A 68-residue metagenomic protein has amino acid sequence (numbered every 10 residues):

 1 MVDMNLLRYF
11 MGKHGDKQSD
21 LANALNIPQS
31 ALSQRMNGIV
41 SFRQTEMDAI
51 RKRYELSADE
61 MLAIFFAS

Functional and structural regions predicted by a protein language model:
M1, V40-Q44: Short acidic alpha-helix initiation/capping motifs at coil-to-helix transition points, especially at protein N-termini
M1-D16, A24: A short, Lys/Arg-rich alpha-helix, primarily the initiator
Y9, G15, E60-S68: Short, charged recognition helix plus adjacent turn of helix-turn-helix-like nucleic-acid-binding domains
Q18, Q29, M47: Helix-turn-helix DNA-binding elements, focusing on the entry/boundary residues of the two helices that contact DNA
D20-A22, I50: Short alpha-helical "recognition helix" segments of helix-turn-helix
P28-S41: Recognition helix of helix-turn-helix/homeodomain-like DNA-binding domains that insert into the DNA major groove
T45-E60: DNA major-groove recognition helix of helix-turn-helix/homeodomain DNA-binding modules
